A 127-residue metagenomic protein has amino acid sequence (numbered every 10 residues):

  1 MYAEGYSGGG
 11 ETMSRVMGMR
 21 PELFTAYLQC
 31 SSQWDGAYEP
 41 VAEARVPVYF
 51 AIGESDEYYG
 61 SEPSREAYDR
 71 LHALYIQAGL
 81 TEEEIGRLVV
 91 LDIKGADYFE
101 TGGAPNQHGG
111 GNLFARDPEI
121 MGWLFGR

Functional and structural regions predicted by a protein language model:
M1-E43: Primarily recognizes the serine-hydrolase "nucleophile elbow" in alpha/beta-hydrolase and SGNH/GDSL folds
Y2-G5, T25-C30, P47-I52, R87-D92 (+1 more regions): Structural recognition of the beta-strand scaffold that forms the well-ordered cores of secreted hydrolase catalytic
S7, E11, G18, Y58-E62 (+1 more regions): Soluble non-cytosolic domains of exported or imported proteins
T25, G36, E57-G60, Q77-A78: Substrate-binding/catalytic groove segments of enzymes that remodel or degrade extracellular structural polymers
P40-V46, A51-I52, E57-Y59, R65-E66: Active-site/pore-lining binding-face segments in mid-to-C-terminal subdomains
A51, E57, I76-R127: C-terminal catalytic histidine-bearing segment of alpha/beta-hydrolase fold enzymes
Y59-Q77: Short alpha-helix in the alpha/beta-hydrolase fold that links the catalytic acid
